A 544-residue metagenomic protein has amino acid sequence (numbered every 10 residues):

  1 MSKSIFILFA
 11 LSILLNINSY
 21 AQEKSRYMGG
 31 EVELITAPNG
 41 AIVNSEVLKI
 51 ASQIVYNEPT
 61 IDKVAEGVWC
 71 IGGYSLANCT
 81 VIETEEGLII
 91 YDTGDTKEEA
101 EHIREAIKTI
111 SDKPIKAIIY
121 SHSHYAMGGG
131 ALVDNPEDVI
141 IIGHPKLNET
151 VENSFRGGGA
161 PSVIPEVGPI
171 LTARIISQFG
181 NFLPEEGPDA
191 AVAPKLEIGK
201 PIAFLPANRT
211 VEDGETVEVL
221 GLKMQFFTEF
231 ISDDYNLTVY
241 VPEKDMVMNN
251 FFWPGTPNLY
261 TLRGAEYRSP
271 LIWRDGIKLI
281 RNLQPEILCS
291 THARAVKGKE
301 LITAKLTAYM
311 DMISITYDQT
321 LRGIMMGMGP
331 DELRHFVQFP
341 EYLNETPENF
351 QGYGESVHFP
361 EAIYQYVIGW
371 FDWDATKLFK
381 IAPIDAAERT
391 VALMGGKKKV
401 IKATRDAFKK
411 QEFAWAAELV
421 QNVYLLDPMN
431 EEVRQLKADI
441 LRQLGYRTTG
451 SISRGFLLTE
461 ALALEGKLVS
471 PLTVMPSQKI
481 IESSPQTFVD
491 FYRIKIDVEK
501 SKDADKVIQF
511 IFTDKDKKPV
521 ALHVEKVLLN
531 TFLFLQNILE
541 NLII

Functional and structural regions predicted by a protein language model:
I7-N16: Bacterial N-terminal signal peptides
Y56-N57, I61-V64, E86-G87, K97-G143 (+1 more regions): Active-site metal-binding motif and surrounding structural segment of the metallo-beta-lactamase
N57-T109, L237-F251: Conserved beta-strand hairpin/beta-sheet module of binuclear metal-dependent hydrolase folds, prominently
G87-I89, D95-K97, L205, G214-V219 (+1 more regions): Metallo-beta-lactamase
A117-I175: Hydrophobic or amphipathic alpha-helical targeting/insertion segments
E152-E229, I272-Q284: Metallo-beta-lactamase
I302-A308, T316-V433, D439-Y446, F456: Hard-cation-handling environments
A403-E418, N422-R434, D439-I544: Feature captures hydrophobic
